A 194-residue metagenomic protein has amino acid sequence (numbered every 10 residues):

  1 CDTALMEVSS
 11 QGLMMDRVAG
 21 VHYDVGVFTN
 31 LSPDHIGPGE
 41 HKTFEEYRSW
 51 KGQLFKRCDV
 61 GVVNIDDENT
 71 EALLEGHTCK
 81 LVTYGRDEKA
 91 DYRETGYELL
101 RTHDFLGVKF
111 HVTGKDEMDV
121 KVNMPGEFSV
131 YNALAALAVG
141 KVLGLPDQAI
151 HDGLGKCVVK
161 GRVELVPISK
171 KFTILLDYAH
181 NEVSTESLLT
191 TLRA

Functional and structural regions predicted by a protein language model:
D2-L13, I174-H180: Switch II (G3) loop of P-loop NTPases
D2-L5, D24-T173: Acidic, Mg2+-coordinating active-site environments of NTP-dependent enzymes
V8, G12-L13, V130-A133, E182-E186: Short glycine/serine/threonine-rich phosphate/pyrophosphate-binding segments that cradle anionic phosphate groups
L13-V25: ATP-dependent NMP and nucleoside kinases share a basic, alpha-helical "lid"
M15-R17, N69-L73, S187-T191: A short acidic, amphipathic alpha-helical/loop segment
D16, K156, A179-E182: Conserved phosphate/pyrophosphate-binding and hydrolysis machinery centered on Walker-type P-loop NTPases, extending
Y178-A194: AMP-binding/adenylate-forming catalytic core of the ANL superfamily
